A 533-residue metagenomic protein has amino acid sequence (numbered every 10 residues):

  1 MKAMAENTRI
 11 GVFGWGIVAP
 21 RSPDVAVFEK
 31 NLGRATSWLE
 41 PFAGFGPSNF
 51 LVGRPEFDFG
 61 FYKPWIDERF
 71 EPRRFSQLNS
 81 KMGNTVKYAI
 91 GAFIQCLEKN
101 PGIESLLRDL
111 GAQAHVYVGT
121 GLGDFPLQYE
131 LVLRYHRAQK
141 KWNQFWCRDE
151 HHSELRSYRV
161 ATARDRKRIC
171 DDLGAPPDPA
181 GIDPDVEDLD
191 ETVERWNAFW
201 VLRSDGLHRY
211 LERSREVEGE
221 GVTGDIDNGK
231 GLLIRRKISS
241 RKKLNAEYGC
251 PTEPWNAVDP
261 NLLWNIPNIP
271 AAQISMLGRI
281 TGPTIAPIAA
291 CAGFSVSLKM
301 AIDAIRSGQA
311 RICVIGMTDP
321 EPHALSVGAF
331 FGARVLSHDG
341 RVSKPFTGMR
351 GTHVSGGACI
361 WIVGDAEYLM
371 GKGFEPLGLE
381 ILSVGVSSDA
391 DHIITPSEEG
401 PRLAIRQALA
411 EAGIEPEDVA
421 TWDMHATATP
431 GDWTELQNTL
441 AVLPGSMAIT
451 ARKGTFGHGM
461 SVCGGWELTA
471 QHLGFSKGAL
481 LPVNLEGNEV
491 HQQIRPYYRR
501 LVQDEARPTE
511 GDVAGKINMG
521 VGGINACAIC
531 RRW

Functional and structural regions predicted by a protein language model:
M1-L78, T120, Y129, L133-V186 (+3 more regions): ACP-dependent fatty acid/polyketide chain-elongation machinery
R9-F13, K30, T36-F42, H338-I414 (+2 more regions): Condensing-enzyme catalytic core mediating Claisen C-C bond formation in acyl metabolism
A43, Q309-A333, S337-R350, V384-P396 (+2 more regions): Acyl-CoA/ACP chain-elongation machinery
R73-G91, S153-L155, F199-L202, Y210 (+8 more regions): Active-site pocket-shaping loop/turn-to-helix segments
A89-I103, P267-A271, G278, T284-T318 (+4 more regions): Active-site-proximal alpha-helical scaffold in enzymes
C96-A114, L277-G278, L369-F374, A404-T421 (+1 more regions): Phosphate/pyrophosphate-binding loops at sites that engage ATP/ADP/AMP, CoA/4′-phosphopantetheine, polyphosphate
G123-G282, V327, G332, G431-P444: Active-site-proximal gating segment of KS-fold condensing enzymes and close homologs
R148-H151, Y248, T252, K299 (+3 more regions): Glycine-/small-residue-rich "gating" segment that lines the acyl/pantetheine channel and substrate pocket
